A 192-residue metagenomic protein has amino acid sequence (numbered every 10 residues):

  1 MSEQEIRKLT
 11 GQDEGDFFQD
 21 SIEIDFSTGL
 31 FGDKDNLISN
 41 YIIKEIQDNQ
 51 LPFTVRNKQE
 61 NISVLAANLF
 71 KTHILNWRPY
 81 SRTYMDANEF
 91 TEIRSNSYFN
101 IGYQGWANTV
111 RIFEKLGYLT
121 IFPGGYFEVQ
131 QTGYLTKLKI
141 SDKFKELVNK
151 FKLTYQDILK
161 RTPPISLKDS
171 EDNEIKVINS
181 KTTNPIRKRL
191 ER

Functional and structural regions predicted by a protein language model:
M1-E92: Short recognition helix of helix-turn-helix/winged-helix DNA-binding domains
I62-L65, K71-Q131: Winged helix-turn-helix DNA-binding recognition segment
Y134-I175: Short, amphipathic alpha-helical interaction segments positioned at domain boundaries
N173, T182-I186: N-terminal uDENN/longin-like adaptor modules and analogous extended polar/low-complexity scaffolding regions in large
